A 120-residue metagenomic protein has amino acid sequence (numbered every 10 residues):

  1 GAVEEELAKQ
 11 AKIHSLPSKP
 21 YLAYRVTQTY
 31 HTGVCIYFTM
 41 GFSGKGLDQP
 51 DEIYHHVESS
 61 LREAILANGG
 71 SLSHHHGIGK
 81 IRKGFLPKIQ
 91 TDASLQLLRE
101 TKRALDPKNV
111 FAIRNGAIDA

Functional and structural regions predicted by a protein language model:
G1-A120: Conserved glycine-rich FAD pyrophosphate-binding loop
